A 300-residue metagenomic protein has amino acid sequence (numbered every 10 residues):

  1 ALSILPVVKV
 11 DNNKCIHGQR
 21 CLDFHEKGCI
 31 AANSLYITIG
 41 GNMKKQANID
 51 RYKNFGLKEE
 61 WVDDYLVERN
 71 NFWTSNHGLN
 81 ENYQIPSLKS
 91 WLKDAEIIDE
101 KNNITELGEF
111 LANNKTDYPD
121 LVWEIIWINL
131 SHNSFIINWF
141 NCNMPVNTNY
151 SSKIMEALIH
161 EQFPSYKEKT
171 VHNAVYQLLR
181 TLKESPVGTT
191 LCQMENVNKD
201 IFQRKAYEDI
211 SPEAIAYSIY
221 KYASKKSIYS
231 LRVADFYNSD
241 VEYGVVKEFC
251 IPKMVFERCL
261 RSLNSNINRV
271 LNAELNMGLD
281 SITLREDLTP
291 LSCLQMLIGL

Functional and structural regions predicted by a protein language model:
A1-V10, I16, R20-I37: Iron-sulfur cluster-binding cysteine motifs and their immediate structural context in ferredoxin-like electron-transfer
V7-V8, I37, N102-E109, K199-R204 (+1 more regions): Minor-groove-contacting beta-hairpin "wing" of winged helix-turn-helix DNA-binding domains
I30, K93-N102, R180-V197, C259-D280: A short, conserved structural fragment
T38-V146, R285-L300: Short, amphipathic alpha-helical interface elements at domain boundaries that mediate macromolecular binding
W61, N71-F72, N114-Q162, A214-K247: Leucine-rich, amphipathic alpha-helical/linker segments
L79-D94, S165-V187, K247-L263: Short amphipathic alpha-helical interaction segments
N147-E208: Hydrophobic, aromatic-enriched interface-forming segments
I215-L300: Extended, charged low-complexity segments that frequently continue into or abut oligomerization scaffolds
